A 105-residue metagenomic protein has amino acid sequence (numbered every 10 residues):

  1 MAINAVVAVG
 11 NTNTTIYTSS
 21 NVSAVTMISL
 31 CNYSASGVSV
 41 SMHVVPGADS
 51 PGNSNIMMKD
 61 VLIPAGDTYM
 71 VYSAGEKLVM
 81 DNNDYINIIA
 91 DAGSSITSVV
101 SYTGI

Functional and structural regions predicted by a protein language model:
M1-S29, A48, N82-N83, I89-I105: C-terminal interaction-tip segments
S20, S39-S41, P51: Intrinsically disordered, low-complexity serine/threonine-rich repeat tracts
Y33-A35: Short, acidic/polar linear motifs in exposed loop/turn regions
G37-H43, T97-S101: Short, hydrophobic/aromatic beta-strand segments
A48-Y85: Intrinsically disordered, low-complexity Pro/Gly/Ser/Thr-rich segments with frequent PxxP/GP/PP motifs and embedded
